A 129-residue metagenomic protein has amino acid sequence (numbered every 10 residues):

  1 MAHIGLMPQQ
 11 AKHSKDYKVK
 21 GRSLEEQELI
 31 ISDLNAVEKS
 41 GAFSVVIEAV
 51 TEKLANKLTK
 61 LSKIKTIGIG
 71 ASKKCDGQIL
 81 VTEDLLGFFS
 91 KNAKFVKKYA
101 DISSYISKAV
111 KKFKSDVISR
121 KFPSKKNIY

Functional and structural regions predicted by a protein language model:
M1-Y129: Alpha/beta enzyme core
